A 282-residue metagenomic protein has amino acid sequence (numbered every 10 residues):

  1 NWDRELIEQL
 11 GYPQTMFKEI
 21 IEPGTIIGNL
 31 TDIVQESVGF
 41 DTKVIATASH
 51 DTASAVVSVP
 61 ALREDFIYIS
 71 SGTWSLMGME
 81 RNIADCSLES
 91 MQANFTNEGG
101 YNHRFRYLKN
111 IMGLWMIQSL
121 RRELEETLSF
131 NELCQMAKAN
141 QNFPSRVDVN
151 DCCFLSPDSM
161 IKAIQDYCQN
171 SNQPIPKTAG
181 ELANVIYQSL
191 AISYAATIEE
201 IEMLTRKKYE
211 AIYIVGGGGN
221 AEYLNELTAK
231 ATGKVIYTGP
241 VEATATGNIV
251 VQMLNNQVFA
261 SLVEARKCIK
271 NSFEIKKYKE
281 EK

Functional and structural regions predicted by a protein language model:
N1-R4, E8-Q9, D32-A211, N220-T244 (+1 more regions): Active-site core segments that coordinate phosphate-bearing ligands/cofactors across diverse enzyme families
E8-T25: A conserved helix-loop-beta module that forms one wall/lid of the active-site cleft in ATP-utilizing catalytic domains
E22, G216, P240: Small/polar loops that bind or transfer phosphate-bearing groups
G28-N29: Hydrophobic alpha-helical transmembrane segments
